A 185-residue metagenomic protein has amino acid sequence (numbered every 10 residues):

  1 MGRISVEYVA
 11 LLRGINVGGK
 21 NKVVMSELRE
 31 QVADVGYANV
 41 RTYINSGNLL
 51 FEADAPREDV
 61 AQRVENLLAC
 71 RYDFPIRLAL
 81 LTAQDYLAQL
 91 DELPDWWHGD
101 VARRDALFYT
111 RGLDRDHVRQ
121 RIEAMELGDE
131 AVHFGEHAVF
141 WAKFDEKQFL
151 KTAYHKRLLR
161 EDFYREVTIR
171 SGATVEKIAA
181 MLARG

Functional and structural regions predicted by a protein language model:
G2-S46, L50-G185: Surface-exposed, charge/polar-rich loops and edge strands
